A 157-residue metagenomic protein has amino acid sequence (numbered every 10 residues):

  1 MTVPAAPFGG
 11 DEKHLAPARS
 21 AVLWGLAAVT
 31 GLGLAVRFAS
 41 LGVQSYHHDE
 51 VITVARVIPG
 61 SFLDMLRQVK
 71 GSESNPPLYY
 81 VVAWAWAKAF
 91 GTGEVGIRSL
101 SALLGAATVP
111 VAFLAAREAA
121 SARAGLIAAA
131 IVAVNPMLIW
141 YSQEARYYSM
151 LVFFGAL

Functional and structural regions predicted by a protein language model:
M1-S20: Membrane-interfacial, low-structure loops and terminal tails that flank and connect transmembrane helices in multi-pass
V22-W24, A28-L32, A112-V134: Transmembrane-helix signature of polytopic, membrane-embedded enzymes that assemble or transfer cell-envelope glycans
H48-V81, A85-W86: Extracytosolic helix-loop segments that constitute the early lumenal/periplasmic catalytic or substrate-binding loops
L63, K70-G71, V81-L103, P136: Juxtamembrane segments of multi-pass membrane glycosylation machinery that transfer sugars from lipid-linked donors
P77, A106-A107, A133: Hydrophobic/small/kink-forming positions within alpha-helical transmembrane segments of polytopic membrane proteins
V81, V111-F113, A130-V134, W140 (+1 more regions): Specific aromatic-rich, kink-prone transmembrane helix
S99-A119: Transmembrane-helix motifs of polytopic, lipid-linked glycan transferases
Q143-Y147: Short acidic/glycine- and proline-prone juxtamembrane loop motifs at membrane-interface regions of multi-pass membrane
